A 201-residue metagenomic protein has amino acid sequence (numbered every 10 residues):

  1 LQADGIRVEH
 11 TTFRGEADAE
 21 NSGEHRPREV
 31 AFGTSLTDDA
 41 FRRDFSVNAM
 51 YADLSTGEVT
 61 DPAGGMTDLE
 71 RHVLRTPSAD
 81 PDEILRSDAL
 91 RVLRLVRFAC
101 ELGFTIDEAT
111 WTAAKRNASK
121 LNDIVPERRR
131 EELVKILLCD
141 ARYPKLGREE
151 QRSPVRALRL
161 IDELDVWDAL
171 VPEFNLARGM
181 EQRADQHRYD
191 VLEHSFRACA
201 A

Functional and structural regions predicted by a protein language model:
L1-A201: Catalytic cores of the polymerase beta-like nucleotidyltransferase superfamily and closely associated nucleotide
